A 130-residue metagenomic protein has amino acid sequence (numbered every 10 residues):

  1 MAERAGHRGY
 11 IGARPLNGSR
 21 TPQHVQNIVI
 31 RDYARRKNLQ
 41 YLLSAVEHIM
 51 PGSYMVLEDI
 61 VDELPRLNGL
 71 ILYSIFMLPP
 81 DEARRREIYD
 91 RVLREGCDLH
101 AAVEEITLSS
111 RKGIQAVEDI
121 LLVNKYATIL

Functional and structural regions predicted by a protein language model:
M1-L130: Short, structured surface patches at the beginning of a domain
